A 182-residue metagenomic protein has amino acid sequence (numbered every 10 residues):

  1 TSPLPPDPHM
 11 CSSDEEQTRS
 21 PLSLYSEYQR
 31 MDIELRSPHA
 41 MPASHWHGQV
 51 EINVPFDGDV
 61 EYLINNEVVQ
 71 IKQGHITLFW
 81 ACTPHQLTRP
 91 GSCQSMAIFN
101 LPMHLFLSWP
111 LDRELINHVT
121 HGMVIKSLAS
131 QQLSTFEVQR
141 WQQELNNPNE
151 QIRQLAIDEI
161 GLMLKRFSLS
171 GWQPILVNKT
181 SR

Functional and structural regions predicted by a protein language model:
T1-L63, E67-Q70: Generic protein-terminus/edge-of-domain signal
T1-M31, P84-P148, K165-I175: A hydrophobic/aromatic-rich effector-binding and dimerization subdomain of bacterial HTH-type transcriptional regulators
P38-H39, Q73-G74, C82-P84: Tight coil/turn sites that cap or link beta-strands
D59-E61, T77, A81-L87, F106: Histidine-centered metal-chelating micro-motifs
N66-W80: Short acidic-glycine-tyrosine-enriched beta hairpin
N146-L162: All-alpha amphipathic helical-bundle segments outside canonical DNA-binding/catalytic cores that form hydrophobic
V177-R182: DNA-binding recognition helix and immediately preceding turn/loop of helix-turn-helix/winged-helix domains
